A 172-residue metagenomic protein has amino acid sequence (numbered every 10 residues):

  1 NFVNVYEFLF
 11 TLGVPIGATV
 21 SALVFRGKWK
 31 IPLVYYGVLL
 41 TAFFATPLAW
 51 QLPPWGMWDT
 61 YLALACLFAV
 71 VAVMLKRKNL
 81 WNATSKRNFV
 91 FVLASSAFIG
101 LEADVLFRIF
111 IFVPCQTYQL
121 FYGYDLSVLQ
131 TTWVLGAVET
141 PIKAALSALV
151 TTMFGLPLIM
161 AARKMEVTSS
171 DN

Functional and structural regions predicted by a protein language model:
N1-N172: Loop-helix junctions at membrane interfaces
